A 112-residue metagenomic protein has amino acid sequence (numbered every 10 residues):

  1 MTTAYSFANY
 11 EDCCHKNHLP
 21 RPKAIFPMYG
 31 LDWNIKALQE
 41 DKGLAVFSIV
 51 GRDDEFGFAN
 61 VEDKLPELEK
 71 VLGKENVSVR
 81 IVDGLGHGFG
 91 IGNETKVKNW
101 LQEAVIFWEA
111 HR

Functional and structural regions predicted by a protein language model:
M1-K42: Primarily recognizes the serine-hydrolase "nucleophile elbow" in alpha/beta-hydrolase and SGNH/GDSL folds
F26-Y29, I49, V82-D83: Alpha/beta-hydrolase-fold catalytic nucleophile elbow
A37, A59-N60, I91-T95: Short, solvent-exposed loop/turn segments at secondary-structure boundaries
D41-K42, F47-V50: Short beta-strand/loop motif that positions the catalytic acidic residue of the alpha/beta-hydrolase fold
R52-E55, G84-G86: Acidic beta-to-alpha connecting loop that harbors the catalytic carboxylate
E55-D63: Conserved alpha/beta-hydrolase "acid-adjacent" motif
G73-R112: C-terminal catalytic histidine-bearing segment of alpha/beta-hydrolase fold enzymes
